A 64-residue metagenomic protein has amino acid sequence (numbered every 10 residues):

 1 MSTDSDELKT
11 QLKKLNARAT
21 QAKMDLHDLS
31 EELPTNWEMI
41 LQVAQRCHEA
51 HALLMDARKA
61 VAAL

Functional and structural regions predicted by a protein language model:
M1-S30: N-terminal acidic leader/helix
E31-L64: Short, charge-rich amphipathic interface segments used for partner binding and complex assembly
